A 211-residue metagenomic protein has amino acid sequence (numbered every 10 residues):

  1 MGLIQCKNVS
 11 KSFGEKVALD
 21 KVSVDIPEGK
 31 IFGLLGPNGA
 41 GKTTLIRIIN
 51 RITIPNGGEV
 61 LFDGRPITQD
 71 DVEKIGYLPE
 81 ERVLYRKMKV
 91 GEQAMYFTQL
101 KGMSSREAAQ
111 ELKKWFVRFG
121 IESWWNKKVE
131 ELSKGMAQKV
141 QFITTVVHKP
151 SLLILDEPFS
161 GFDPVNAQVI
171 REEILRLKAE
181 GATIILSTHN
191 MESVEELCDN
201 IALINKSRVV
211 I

Functional and structural regions predicted by a protein language model:
M1: Flanking scaffold residues of small Cys/His-coordinated metal-binding clusters
I4, K11-V22, I26-N205, I211: ABC transporter nucleotide-binding domains
